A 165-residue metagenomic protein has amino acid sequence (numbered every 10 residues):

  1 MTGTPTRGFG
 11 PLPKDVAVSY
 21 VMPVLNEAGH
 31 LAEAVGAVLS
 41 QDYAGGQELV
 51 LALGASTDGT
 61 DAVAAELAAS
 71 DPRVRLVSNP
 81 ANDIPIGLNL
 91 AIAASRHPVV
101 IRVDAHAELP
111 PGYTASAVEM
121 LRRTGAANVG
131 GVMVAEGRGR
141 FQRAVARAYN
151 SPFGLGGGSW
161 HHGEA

Functional and structural regions predicted by a protein language model:
M1-S40: N-proximal low-complexity "stem/linker" segments adjacent to membrane-targeting elements
D15-V18, L39-L51, G59, D71-R75: Short loop->beta transition adjacent to catalytic acidic/histidine clusters or analogous donor-positioning motifs
G29-A32, D58-L67, L88, G112: Acidic helix N-cap motif at the loop->helix transition within catalytic regions of sugar-transfer enzymes
L53-A62, A81, D104-P110: A conserved acidic beta->alpha catalytic loop
N79-S95, S116: Glycine-rich, basic loop-to-helix element that forms the pyrophosphate-binding segment of sugar-nucleotide handling
V100: Short aromatic/hydrophobic "clamp" motif used to bind/position activated sugar donors
P111-R143, R147: Conserved donor NDP-sugar-binding/catalytic core segment of glycosyltransferases
E136, S151, G156-A165: A recurrent flexible, glycine/aromatic-enriched loop bordering the glycosyltransferase active site that acts as
